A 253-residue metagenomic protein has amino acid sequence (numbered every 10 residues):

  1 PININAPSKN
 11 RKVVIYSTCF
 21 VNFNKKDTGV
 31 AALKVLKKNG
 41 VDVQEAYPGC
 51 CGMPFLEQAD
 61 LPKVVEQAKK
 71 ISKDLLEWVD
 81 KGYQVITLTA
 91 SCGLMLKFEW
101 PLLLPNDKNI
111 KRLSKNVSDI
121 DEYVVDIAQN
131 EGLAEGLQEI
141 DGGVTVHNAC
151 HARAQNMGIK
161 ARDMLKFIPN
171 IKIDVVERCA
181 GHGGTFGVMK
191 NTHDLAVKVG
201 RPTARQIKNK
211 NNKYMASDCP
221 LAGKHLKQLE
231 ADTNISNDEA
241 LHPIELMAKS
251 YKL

Functional and structural regions predicted by a protein language model:
P1-L253: Iron-sulfur cluster-binding electron-transfer modules in prokaryotic oxidoreductases
